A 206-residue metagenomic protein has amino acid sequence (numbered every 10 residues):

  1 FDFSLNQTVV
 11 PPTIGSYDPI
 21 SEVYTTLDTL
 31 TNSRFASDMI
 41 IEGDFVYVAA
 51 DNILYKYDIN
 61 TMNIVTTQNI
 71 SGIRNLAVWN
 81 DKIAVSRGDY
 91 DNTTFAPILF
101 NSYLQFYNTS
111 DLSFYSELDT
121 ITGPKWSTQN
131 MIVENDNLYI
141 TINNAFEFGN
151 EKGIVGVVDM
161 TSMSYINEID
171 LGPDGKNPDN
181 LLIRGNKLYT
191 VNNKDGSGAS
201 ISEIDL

Functional and structural regions predicted by a protein language model:
F1-Y55, R87-G88: Acidic/polar, low-complexity intrinsically disordered N-terminal segments immediately downstream of a Sec signal
L5-V10, A49, D91-S102, F146-G153 (+1 more regions): Short, solvent-exposed loop/turn segments at conserved positions within beta-propeller repeat blades
P12-G15, I53-Y55, S102-Q105, G153-G156 (+1 more regions): A short loop-to-beta-strand structural motif that recurs across blades of beta-propeller domains
D18-E22, D58-M62, N108-L112, D159-M163 (+1 more regions): Short loop/turn segments that connect beta-strands within beta-propeller blades
E22-N32, T61-N69, S113-I121, S164-L171: A short beta-strand motif characteristic of beta-propeller blades
S33-G43, S71-D81, G123-E134, P173-G185: Repeated scaffold domains used in trafficking and secretory/extracellular systems, primarily beta-propellers
V65-Q105, T109-I132: Asp-box/WD-like beta-propeller blade repeats and closely related beta-sheet repeat scaffolds
